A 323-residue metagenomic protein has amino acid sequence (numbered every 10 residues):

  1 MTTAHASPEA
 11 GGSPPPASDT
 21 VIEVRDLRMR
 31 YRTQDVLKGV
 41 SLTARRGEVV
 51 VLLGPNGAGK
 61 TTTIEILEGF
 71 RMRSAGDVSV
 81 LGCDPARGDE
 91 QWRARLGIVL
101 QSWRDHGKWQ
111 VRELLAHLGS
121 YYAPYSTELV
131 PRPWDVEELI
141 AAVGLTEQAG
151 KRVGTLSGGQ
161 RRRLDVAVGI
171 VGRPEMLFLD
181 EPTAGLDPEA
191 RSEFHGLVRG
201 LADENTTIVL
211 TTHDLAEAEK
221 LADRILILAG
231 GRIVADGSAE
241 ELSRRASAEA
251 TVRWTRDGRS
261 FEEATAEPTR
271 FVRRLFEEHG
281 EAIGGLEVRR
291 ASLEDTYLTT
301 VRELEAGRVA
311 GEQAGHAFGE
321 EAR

Functional and structural regions predicted by a protein language model:
E68: Helix-to-loop junction immediately C-terminal to a conserved catalytic motif
G76-D84, Q91-W92: Conserved ABC transporter NBD signature motif
A116, S120-A123, E128-Q148: Conserved ABC ATPase "signature" region
R152-L156: Conserved ABC ATPase signature
L177-D180: Catalytic Walker B motif of ABC-type/P-loop ATPase nucleotide-binding domains
A239-R323: Short, charged/small-residue-rich alpha-helical element at the C-terminal edge of ABC transporter nucleotide-binding
